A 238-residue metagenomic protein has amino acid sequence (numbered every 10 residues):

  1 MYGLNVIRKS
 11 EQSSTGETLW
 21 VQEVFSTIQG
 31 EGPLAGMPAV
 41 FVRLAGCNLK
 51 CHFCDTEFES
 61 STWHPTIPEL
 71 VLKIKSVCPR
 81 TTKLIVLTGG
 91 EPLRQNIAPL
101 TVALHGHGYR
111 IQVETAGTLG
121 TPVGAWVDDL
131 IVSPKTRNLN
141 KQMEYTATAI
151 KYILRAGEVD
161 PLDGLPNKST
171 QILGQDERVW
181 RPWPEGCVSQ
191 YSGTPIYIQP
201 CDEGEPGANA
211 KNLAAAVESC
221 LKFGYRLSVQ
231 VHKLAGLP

Functional and structural regions predicted by a protein language model:
Y2-T15, L19-S26, P38-V127: Conserved Radical SAM active-site core
S10-S13, G32, C187-S189: Short boundary motifs at domain starts and secondary-structure transition points
T18-F25, E31, S228-V231: Generic secondary-structure boundary/loop-capping signal
G30-L34, G46, E218: Short secondary-structure boundary/capping segments within folded domains
L34-G36, E144: A generic structural micro-feature
T82, L93-P238: Conserved AdoMet/S-adenosylmethionine-binding subsite of the radical SAM
